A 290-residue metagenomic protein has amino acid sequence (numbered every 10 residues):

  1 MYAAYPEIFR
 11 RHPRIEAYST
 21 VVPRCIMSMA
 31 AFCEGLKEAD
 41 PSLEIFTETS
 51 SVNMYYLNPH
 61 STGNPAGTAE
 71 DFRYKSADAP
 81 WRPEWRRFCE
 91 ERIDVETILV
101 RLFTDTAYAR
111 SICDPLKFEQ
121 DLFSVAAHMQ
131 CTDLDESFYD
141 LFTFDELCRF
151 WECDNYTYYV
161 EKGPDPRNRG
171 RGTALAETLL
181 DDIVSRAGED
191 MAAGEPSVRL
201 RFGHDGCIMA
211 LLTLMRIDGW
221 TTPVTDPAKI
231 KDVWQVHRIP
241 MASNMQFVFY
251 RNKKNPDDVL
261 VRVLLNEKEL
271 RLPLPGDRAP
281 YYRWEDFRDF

Functional and structural regions predicted by a protein language model:
M1-E16, T20-R199, G203-F290: Signature for phosphate-centric chemistry
